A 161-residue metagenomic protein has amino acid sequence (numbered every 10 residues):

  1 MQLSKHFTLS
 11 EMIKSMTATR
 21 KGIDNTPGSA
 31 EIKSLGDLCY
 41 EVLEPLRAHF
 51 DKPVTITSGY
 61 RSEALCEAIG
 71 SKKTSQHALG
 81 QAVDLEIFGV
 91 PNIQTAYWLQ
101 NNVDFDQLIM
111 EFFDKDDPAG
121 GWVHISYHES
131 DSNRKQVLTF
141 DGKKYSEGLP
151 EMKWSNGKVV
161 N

Functional and structural regions predicted by a protein language model:
M1-H49, E129, G142-N161: Extracytoplasmic cell-surface/polysaccharide-interacting catalytic and binding patches
L38-V42, L65, Q81, P91 (+1 more regions): Amphipathic alpha-helical interface surfaces
E44-G70: Extended, low-complexity, intrinsically disordered C-terminal regulatory tails of eukaryotic serine/threonine kinases
T55-T57, A82-E86, H124-S126: Structural recognition of the beta-strand scaffold that forms the well-ordered cores of secreted hydrolase catalytic
A68-A78, F113-D116: Short, flexible, solvent-exposed loop/turn segments with mixed acidic/basic and small polar residues
K73-I93: Acidic, His- and aromatic-enriched active-site or binding-groove loops in soluble protein domains that engage sugars
I87-N161: Catalytic cores and adjacent binding grooves of peptidoglycan-active enzymes
